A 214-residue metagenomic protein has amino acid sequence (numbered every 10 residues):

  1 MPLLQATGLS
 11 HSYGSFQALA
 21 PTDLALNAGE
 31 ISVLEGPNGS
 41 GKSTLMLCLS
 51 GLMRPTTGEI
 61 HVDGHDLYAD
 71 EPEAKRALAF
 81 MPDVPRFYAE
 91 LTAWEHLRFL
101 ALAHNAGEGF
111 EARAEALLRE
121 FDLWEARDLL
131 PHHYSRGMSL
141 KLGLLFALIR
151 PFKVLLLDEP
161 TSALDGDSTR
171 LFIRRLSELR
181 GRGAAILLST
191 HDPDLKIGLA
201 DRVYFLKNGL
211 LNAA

Functional and structural regions predicted by a protein language model:
L4, L19-P21, K75: Conserved structural motif at the start of ABC-family nucleotide-binding domains
E35-P37: The feature captures the beta-strand-to-loop junction immediately N-terminal to the Walker
S50: Helix-to-loop junction immediately C-terminal to a conserved catalytic motif
G58-A69, E73-A74: Conserved ABC transporter NBD signature motif
R98, L102, G109-A126: Conserved ABC ATPase "signature" region
L155-E159: Catalytic Walker B motif of ABC-type/P-loop ATPase nucleotide-binding domains
T190-H191: H-loop/switch region of ABC-family ATPase nucleotide-binding domains
